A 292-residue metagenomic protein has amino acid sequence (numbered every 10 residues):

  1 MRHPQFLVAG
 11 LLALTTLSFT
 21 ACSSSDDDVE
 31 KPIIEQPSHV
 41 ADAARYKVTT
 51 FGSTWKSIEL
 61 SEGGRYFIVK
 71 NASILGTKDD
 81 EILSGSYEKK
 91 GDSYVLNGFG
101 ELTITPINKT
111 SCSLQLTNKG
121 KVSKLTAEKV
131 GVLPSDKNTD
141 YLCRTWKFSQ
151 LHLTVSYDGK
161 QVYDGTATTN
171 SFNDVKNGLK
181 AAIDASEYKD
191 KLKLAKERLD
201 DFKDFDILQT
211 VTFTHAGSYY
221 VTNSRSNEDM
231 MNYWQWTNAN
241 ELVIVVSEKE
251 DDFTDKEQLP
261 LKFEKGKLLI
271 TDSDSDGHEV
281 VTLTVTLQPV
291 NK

Functional and structural regions predicted by a protein language model:
M1-V8: Bacterial N-terminal signal peptides that target proteins for export
V8-T16: Hydrophobic helical h-region of N-terminal Sec-dependent signal peptides in bacterial secretory/periplasmic proteins
L17-A21: C-terminal motif of bacterial Sec signal peptides marking the signal peptidase cleavage site
S25-I82, K90-M231, T237-K292: Lipid interaction determinants
